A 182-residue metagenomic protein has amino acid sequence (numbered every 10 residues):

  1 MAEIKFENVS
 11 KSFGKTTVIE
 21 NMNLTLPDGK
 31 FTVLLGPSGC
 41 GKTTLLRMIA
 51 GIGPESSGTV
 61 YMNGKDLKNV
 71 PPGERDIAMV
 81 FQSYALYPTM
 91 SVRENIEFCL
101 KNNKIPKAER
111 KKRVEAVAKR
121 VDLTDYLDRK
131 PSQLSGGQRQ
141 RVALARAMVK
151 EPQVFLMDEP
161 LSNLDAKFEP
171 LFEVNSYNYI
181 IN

Functional and structural regions predicted by a protein language model:
A2-L171: ABC family nucleotide-binding domain
E169-N182: Helical segment within the ABC ATPase nucleotide-binding domain
